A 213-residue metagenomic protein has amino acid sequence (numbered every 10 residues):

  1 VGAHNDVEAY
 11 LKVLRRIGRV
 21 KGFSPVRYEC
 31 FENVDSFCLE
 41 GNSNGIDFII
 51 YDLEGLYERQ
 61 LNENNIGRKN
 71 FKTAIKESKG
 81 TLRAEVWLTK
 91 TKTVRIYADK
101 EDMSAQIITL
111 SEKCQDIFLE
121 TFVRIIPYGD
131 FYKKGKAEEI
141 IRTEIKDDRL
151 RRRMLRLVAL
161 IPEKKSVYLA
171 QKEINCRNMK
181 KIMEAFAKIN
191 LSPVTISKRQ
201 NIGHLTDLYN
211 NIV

Functional and structural regions predicted by a protein language model:
V1-A170, I189-V213: Structured, helix-rich domain cores that form ligand/interaction pockets
N178, I182-A185, I189: Residues in the recognition helix of alpha-helical DNA-binding motifs
